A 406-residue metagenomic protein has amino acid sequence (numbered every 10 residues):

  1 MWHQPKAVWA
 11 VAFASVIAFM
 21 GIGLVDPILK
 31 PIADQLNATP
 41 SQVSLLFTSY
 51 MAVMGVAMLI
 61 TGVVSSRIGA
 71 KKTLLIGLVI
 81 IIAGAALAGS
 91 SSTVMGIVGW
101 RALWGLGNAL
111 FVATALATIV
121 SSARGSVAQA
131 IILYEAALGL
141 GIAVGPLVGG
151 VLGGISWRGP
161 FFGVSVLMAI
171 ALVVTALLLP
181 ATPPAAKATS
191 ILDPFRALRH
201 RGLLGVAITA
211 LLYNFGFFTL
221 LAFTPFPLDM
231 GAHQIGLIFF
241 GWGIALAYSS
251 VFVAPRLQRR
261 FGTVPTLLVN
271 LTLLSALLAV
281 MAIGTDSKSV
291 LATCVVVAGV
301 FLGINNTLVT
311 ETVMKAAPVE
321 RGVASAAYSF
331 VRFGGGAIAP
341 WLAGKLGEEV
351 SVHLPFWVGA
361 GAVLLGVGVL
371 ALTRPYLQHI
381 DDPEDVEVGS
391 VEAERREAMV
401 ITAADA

Functional and structural regions predicted by a protein language model:
M1-W2, P180-A207: Juxtamembrane intracellular "pre-TM" segments in multi-pass secondary transporters
N37, G69, S90-G96, R124 (+1 more regions): Helix-breaking motifs and short loop linkers at transmembrane-helix boundaries and internal kinks in secondary membrane
G55-S92: Conserved MFS/SLC helix-loop-helix module at the cytosolic interface between two early adjacent transmembrane helices
M58-G69, S249-T263, G347: Helix-to-loop junctions at the C-terminal end of transmembrane segments in multipass secondary transporters
G84, M95-L103, S289-V297: Paired small-residue
W100-L140: Cytoplasmic helix-loop-helix junction between adjacent transmembrane helices in 12-TM secondary transporters
G125, I132-L177: Helix-loop-helix hairpin linking two adjacent transmembrane segments in secondary transporters
V264-V309: C-terminal transmembrane helical hairpin of 12-TM major facilitator-type secondary transporters
